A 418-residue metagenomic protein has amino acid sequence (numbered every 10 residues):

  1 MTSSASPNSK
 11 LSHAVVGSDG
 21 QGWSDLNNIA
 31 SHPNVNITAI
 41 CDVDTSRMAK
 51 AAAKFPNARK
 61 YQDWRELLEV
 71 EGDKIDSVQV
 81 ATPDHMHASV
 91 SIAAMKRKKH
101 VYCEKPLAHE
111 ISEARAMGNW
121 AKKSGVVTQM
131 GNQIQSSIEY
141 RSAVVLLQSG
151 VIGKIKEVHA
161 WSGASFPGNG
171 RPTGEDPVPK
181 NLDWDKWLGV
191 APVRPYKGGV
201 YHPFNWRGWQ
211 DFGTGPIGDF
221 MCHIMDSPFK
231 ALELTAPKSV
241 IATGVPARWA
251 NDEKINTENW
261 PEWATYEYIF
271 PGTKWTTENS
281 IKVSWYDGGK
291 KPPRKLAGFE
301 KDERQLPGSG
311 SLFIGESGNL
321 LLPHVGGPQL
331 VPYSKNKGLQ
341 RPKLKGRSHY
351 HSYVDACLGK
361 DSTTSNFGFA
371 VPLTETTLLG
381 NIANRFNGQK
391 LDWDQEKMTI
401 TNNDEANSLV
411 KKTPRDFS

Functional and structural regions predicted by a protein language model:
M1-F55, I134-S137, P228: N-terminal Rossmann-like dinucleotide-binding module
V15, V80, C103, T128-M130 (+1 more regions): Hydrophobic residues in well-ordered beta-strands that form the structural core
T38, D76, K156: Conserved acidic residues
A51-A58, W120-S124: Short, conserved SAM-binding/catalytic segment of Class I S-adenosyl-L-methionine-dependent methyltransferases
A58-A116: Beta-loop-alpha module in the N-terminal Rossmann-like domain of NAD(P)-dependent dehydrogenases, especially those
H100-Y102, A108-N181: A contiguous active-site-proximal alpha/beta segment in oxidoreductase catalytic domains
D176, K180-H351, D355-D361, T374-I382 (+1 more regions): Glycine-rich, aromatic-lined ligand/substrate-binding cores of catalytic and carbohydrate-binding domains
Q389-S418: C-terminal lid/capping helical subdomain adjacent to the catalytic/cofactor pocket in oxidative enzymes
